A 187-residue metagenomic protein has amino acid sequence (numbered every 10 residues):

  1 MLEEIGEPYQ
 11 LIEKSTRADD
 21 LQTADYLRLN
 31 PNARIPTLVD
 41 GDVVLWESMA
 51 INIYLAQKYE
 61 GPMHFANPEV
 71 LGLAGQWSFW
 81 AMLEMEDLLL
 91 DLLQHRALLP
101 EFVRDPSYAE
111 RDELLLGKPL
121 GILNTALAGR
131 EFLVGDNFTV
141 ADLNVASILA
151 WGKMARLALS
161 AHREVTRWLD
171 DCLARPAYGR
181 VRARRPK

Functional and structural regions predicted by a protein language model:
M1-S107: GST-like domain detector, emphasizing the conserved glutathione-binding G-site in the N-terminal thioredoxin-like
T16-R17, A141, T166, P186: Conserved beta-strand edge residues that scaffold enzyme active sites
L27, G72-G75, N144, T166 (+1 more regions): Generic structural signal for individual residues within well-ordered alpha-helical segments across diverse proteins
N32, K58, G129-R130, R175: Structured helix-beta-strand junction loops
A81-A174, V181: GST-like fold's C-terminal all-alpha helical module
Y178, R182-K187: Terminal-tail/helix-coil boundary detector
